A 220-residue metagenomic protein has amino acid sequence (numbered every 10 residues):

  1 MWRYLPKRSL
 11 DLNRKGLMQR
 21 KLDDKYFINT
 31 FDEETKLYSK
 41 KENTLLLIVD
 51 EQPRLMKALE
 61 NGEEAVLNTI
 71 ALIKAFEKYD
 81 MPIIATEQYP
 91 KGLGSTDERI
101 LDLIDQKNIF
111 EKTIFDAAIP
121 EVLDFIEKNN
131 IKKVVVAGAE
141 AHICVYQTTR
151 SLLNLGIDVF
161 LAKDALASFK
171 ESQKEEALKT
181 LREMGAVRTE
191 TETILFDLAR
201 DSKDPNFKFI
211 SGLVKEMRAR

Functional and structural regions predicted by a protein language model:
K7-R8, K21: Intrinsically disordered, low-complexity segments enriched in serine/threonine/proline/glycine and often basic
Q19-L22, Y26-N43, K91-R220: Active-site-adjacent betaalpha module
T44-E51: N-terminal nucleotide-binding beta1-loop-alpha1 segment
E51, Q88, D164: Active-site loop/turn elements of alpha/beta-hydrolase fold enzymes, especially the short glycine-/histidine-rich
R54-L59, E64-T86, P90-D102: A positional/architectural concept
